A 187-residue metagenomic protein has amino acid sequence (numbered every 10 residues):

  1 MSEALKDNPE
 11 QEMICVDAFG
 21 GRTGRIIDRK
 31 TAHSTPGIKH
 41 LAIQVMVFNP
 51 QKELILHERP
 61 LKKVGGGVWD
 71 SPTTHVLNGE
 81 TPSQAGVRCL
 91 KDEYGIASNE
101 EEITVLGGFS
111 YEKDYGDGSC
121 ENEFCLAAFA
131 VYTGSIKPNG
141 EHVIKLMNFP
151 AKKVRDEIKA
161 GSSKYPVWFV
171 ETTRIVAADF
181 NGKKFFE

Functional and structural regions predicted by a protein language model:
S2-Q44, F48-P50: Acidic, metal-coordinating catalytic segment for phosphate/diphosphate chemistry, firing primarily on the Nudix
I26-I27, E58, F109: Short hydrophobic alpha-helix segments
D28-R29, P60, H142: Residue-level structural signal for beta-strand termini and adjacent loop
H40-H75: A glycine-rich, hydrophobic loop/mini-helix early in the fold
V45, P72, V105, L126-A130: A structural signal for short, well-ordered beta-strand segments
L56, S71-L106: The catalytic Nudix box helix
V64-V68, N78, F109-K113, S119-E187: Nudix hydrolase/Nudix homology domain
